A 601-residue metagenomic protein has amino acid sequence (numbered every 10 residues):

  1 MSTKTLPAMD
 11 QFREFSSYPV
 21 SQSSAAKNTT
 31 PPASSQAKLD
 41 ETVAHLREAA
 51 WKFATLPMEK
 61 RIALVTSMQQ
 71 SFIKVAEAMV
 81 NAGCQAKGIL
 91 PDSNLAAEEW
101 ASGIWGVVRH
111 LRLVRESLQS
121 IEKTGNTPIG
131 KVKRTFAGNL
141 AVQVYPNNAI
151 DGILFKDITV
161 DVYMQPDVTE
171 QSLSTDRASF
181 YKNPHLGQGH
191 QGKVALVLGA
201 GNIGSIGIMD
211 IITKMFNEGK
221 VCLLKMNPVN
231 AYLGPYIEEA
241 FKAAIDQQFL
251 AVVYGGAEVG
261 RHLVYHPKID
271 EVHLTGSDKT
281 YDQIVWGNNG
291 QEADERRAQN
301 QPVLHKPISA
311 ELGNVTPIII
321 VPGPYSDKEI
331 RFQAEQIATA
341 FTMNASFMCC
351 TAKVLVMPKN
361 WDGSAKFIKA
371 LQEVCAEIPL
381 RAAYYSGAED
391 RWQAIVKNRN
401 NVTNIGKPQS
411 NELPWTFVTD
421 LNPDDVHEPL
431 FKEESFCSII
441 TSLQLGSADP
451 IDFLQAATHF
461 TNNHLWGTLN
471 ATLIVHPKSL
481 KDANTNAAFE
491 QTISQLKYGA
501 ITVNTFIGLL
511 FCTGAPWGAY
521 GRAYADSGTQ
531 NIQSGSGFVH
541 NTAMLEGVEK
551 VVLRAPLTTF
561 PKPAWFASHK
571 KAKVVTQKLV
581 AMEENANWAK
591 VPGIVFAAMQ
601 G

Functional and structural regions predicted by a protein language model:
S2-R177, T213-K214, M226-P228, A240-I245 (+2 more regions): N-terminal Rossmann-like NAD(P)+-binding subdomain of aldehyde/semialdehyde dehydrogenases
A63, S410, L454-W565: C-terminal core of ALDH-fold dehydrogenases
D157-M209, E218: Active-site-adjacent "gating/activation" loops or surface patches in catalytic cores
V194, I206-E258: PLP-dependent aminotransferase-like
V194, P228, A243-V354, K359: Conserved NAD(P)+-binding/catalytic subdomain of aldehyde/semialdehyde dehydrogenases
T213-K214, L263, F460: Hydrophobic/aromatic ligand-binding patch that stacks against planar heteroaromatic rings of cofactors or nucleotides
E218-V229, L304-G323, I337, F341-F367 (+4 more regions): Short loop-to-beta-strand entry elements in the cores of soluble alpha/beta enzymes
G323-P324, M343, C349, M357-L469 (+1 more regions): NAD(P)-dependent aldehyde/semialdehyde dehydrogenase
